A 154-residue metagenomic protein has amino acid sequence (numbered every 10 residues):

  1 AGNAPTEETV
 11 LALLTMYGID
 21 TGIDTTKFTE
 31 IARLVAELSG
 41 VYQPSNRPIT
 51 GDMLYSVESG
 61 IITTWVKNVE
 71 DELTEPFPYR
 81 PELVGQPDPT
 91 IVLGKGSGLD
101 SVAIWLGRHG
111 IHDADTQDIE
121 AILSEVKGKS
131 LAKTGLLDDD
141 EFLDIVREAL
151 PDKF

Functional and structural regions predicted by a protein language model:
A1-P5: Glycine-rich phosphate-binding active-site loops on the catalytic face of alpha/beta enzymes
A12-M16: Well-ordered alpha-helical scaffold segments within catalytic/enzyme domains
Y17-F154: A mid-to-C-terminal "edge-of-domain" accessory segment
